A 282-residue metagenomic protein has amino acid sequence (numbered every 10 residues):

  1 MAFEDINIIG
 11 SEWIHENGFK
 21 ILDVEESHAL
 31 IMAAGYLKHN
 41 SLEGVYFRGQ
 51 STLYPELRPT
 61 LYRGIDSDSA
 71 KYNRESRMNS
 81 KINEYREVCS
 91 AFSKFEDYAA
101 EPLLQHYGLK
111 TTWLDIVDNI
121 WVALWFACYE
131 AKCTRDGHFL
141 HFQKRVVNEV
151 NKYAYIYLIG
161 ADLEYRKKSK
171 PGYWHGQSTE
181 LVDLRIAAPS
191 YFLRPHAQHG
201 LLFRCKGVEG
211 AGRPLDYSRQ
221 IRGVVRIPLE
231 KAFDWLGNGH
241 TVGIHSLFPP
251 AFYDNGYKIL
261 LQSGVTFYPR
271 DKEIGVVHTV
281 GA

Functional and structural regions predicted by a protein language model:
M1-A282: Catalytic-core elements of nucleic-acid end-processing and repair enzymes
